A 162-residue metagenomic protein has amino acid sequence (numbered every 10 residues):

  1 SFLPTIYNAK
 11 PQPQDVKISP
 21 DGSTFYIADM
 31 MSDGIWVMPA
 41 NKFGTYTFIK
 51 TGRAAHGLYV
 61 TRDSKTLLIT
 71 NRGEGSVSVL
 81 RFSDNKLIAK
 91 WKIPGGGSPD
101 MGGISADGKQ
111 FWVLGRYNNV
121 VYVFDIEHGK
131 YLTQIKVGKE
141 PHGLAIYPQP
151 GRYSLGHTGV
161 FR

Functional and structural regions predicted by a protein language model:
S1-R162: Predominantly soluble domains enriched in secretory-pathway, periplasmic, or organellar proteins
